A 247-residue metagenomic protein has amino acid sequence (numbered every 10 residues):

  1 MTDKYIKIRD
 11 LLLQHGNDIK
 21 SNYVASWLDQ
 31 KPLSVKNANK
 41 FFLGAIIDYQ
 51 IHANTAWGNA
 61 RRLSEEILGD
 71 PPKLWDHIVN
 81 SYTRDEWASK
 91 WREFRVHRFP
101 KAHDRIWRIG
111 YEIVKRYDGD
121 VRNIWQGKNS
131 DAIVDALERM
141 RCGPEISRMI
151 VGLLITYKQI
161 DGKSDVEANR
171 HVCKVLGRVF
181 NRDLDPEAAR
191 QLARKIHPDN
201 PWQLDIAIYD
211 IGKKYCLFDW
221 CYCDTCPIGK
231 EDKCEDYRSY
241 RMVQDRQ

Functional and structural regions predicted by a protein language model:
M1-S81, D85-E86, W91-V96: Structure-specific DNA junction-binding interface
K40-N54, W107-E112, Q203-K214: Short, hydrophobic/amphipathic alpha-helical patches that form generic packing surfaces within helical domains
A45-I47, R108, W125-F180, E187-L192: Catalytic DNA-binding helix-loop module of base-excision-repair DNA glycosylases/AP lyases
Y49-N59, I113-D120, Y157-I160, F180-R182 (+1 more regions): Short helix-capping/linker segments at secondary-structure and domain boundaries
T55-G58, K101, E145, E167 (+2 more regions): Alpha-helix N-cap and coil->helix boundary residues
E66-R141: Alpha-helical ds-nucleic-acid-binding substructure associated with the helix-hairpin-helix region of base-excision DNA
W87-A88, D185-I196: Short, well-structured alpha-helical segments that form the helix of a local strand-helix-strand
N200-Q247: Cysteine-cluster motifs in flexible loop/terminal segments that predominantly coordinate metals
